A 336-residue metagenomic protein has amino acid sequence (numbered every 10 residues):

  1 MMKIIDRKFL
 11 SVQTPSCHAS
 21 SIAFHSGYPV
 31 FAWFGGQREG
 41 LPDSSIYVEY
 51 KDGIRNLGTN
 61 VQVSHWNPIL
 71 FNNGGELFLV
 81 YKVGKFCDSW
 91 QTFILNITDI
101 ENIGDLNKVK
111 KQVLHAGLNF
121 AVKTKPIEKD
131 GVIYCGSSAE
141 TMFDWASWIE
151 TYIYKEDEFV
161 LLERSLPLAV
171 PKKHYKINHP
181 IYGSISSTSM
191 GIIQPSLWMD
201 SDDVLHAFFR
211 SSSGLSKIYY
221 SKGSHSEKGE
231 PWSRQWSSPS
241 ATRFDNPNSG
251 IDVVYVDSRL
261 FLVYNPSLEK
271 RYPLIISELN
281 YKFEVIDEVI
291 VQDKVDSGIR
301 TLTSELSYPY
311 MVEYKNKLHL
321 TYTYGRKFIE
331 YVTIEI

Functional and structural regions predicted by a protein language model:
M1-H18, A23-V63, N72-Q194, W198-S249 (+3 more regions): Beta-rich carbohydrate-recognition and catalytic domains
I69: Vicinal oxygen chelate
T303-K317: Internal helix-turn-beta structural module
